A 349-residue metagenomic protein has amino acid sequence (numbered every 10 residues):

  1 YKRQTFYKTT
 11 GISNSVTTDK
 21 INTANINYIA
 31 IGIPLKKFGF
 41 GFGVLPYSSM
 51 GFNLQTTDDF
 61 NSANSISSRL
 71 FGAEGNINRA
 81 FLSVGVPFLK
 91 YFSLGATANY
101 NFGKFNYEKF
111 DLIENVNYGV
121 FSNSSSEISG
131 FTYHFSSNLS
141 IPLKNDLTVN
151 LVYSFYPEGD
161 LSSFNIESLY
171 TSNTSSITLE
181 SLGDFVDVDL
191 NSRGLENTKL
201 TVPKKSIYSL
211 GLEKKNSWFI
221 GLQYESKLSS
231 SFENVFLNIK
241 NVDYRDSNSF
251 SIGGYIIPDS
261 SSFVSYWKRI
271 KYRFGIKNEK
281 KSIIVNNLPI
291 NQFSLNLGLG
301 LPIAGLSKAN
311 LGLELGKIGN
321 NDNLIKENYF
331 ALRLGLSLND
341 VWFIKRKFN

Functional and structural regions predicted by a protein language model:
K2-N349: Subset of outer-membrane beta-barrel
